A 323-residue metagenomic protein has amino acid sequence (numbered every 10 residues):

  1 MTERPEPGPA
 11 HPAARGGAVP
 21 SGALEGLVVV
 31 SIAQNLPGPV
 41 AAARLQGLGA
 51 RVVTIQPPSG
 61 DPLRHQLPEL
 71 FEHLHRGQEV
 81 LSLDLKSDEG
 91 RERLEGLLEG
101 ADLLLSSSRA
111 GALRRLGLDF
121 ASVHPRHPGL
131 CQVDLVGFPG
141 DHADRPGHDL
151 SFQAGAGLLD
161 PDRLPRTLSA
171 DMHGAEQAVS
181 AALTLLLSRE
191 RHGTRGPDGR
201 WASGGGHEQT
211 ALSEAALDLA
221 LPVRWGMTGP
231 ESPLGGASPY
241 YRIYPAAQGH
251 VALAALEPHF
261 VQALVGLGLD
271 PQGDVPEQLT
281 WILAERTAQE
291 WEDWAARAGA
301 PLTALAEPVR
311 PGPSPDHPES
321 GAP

Functional and structural regions predicted by a protein language model:
T2-P12, G17-S21, V28, A33 (+6 more regions): Acidic, glycine-rich segments within the central catalytic cores of soluble metabolic enzymes that bind/position
G22-L24, R76: Short, flexible coil/linker segments at domain boundaries that flank nucleotide/cofactor-interacting
G26-V28, G129: Residues that mark the start of a beta-strand
A43-R44: Rossmann-fold NAD(P)-dependent oxidoreductase module
G47-V80: Glycine-rich phosphate-binding loop and adjoining beta1-alpha1-beta2 segment of Rossmann-like nucleotide-binding folds
L63-F71, E231, A237-S238, L305-P323: Active-site-adjacent capping/gating segments
L70-P125: A structured beta-alpha segment of the ubiquitous adenosine-cofactor-binding alpha/beta core
S87, S106-D160: N-terminal Rossmann-like NAD(P) cofactor-binding subdomain of oxidoreductases, focused on the glycine-rich
